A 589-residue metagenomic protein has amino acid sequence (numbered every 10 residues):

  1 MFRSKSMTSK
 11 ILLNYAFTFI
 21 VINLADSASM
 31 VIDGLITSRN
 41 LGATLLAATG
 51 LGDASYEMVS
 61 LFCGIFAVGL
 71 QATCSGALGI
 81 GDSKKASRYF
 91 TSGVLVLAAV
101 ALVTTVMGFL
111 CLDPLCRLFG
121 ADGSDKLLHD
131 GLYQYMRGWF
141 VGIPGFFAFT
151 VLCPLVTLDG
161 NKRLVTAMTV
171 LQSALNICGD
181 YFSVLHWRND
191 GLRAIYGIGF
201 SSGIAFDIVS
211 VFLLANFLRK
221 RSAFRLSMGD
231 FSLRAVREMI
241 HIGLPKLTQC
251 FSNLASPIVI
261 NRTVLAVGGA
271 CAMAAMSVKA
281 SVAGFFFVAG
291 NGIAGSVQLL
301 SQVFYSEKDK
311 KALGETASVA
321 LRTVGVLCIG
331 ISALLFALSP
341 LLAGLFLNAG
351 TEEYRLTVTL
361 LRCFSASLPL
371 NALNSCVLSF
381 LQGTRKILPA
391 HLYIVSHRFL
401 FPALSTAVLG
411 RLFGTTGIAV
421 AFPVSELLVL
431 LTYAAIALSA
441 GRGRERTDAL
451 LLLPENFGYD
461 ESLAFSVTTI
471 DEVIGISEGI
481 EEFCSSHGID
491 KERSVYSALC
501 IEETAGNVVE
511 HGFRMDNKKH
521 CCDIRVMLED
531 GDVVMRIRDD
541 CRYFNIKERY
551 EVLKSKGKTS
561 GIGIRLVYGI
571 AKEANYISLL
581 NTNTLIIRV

Functional and structural regions predicted by a protein language model:
M1-F19, C74-G142, H186, G191-G243 (+2 more regions): Short alpha-helical transmembrane segments in multi-pass integral membrane proteins
N14-D33, G138, F149, Q172 (+5 more regions): Transmembrane helical elements of multi-pass membrane transporters/channels
D26, A67-V68, G138-L158, V165-N176 (+5 more regions): Short runs within selected transmembrane alpha-helices of multi-pass transporters and secretion channels
A28-A47, C116-K126, F182-R193, L254-S281 (+4 more regions): Helix-terminus/linker motif at the lipid-water interface of multi-pass membrane proteins
L46-V106, F149-V165, A275-A333, L373-Y393: Small-residue-rich hydrophobic transmembrane alpha-helices
A449-L463, G569-V589: Flexible, glycine-/charge-rich segments associated with ATP-binding catalytic modules
E481-E502, K556-G557: Conserved short strand/loop->alpha-helix "switch" segment adjacent to the catalytic nucleotide/phosphoryl-transfer site
V534-G561: Glycine-rich/acidic phosphate-handling loop/turn and adjacent ATP-lid/helix of nucleotide-binding kinase/ATPase domains
